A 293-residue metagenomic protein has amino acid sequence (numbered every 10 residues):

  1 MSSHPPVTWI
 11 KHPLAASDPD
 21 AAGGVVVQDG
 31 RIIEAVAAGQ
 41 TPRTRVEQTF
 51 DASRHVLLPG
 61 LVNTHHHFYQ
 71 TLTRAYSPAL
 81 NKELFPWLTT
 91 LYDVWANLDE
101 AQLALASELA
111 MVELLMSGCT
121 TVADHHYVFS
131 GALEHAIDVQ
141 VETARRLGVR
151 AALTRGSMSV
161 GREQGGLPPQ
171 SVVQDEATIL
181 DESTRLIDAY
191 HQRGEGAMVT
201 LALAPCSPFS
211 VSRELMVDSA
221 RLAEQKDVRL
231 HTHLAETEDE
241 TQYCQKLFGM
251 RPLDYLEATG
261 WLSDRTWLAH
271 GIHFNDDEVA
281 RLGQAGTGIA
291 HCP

Functional and structural regions predicted by a protein language model:
M1-R43, H55-L57: N-terminal metal-binding scaffold of metallo-dependent hydrolase/deaminase domains
P13, V25, G30, R54 (+8 more regions): Divalent metal-coordination and catalytic microenvironments
P59-T71, R229-E238: Histidine-centered catalytic micro-motifs
R74-H125, S130-R150, D181-E195: Alpha-helical scaffold segments that flank or form the walls of functional sites
C119, V149, D227, G286-T287: A structural motif
A132-G271: Metal-coordinating catalytic core of metallo-dependent amide/deamination hydrolases
W261-P293: Active-site-adjacent C-terminal substructures of enzyme catalytic domains
